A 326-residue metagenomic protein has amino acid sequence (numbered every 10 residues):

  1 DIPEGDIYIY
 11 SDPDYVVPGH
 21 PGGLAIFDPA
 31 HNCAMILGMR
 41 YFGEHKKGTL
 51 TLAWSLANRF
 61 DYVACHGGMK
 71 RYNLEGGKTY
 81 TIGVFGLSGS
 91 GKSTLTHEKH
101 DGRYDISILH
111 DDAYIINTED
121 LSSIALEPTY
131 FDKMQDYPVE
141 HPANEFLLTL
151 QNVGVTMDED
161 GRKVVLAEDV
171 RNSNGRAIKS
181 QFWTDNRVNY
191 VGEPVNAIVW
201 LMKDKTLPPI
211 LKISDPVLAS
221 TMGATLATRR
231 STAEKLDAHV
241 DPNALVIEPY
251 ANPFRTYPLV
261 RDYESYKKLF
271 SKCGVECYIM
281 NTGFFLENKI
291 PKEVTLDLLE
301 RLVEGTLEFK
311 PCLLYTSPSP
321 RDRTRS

Functional and structural regions predicted by a protein language model:
D1-G38: Long, basic/Gly/Ser/Thr-rich N-terminal segments that mediate initial subcellular attachment or targeting
K46-M69: N-terminal pre-Walker A segment at the start of P-loop NTPase domains
Y62-V63, R71-T79: Phosphate-binding P-loop
K78-D101: Glycine-rich phosphate-binding P-loop
D101-L109: Post-Walker A helix-loop "phosphate-sensing" segment adjacent to the P-loop in P-loop NTPases
I115-E168: Conserved nucleotide-sensing/catalytic segment adjacent to the nucleotide-binding pocket in NTP-handling enzymes
D160-E248: Glycine-rich, aromatic-lined ligand/substrate-binding cores of catalytic and carbohydrate-binding domains
Y315-T324: Conserved small/polar residues in nucleotide/adenosyl-binding loops
